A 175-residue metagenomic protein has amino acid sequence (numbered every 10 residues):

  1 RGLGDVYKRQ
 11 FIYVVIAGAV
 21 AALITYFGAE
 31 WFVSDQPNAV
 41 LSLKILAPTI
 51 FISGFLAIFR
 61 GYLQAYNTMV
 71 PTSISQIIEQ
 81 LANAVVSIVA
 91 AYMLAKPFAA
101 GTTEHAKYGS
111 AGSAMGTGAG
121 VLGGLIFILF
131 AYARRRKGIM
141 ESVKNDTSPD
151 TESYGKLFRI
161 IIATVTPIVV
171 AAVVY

Functional and structural regions predicted by a protein language model:
G2-Y7: Short, small-residue-biased leader/transition segments that mark boundaries at the very start of proteins
Q10-A22, V165, V169: Selective transmembrane-helix segments that form parts of the transport pathway or gating/packing helices in multipass
A19-V40, K96: Short membrane-interface helical motifs at transmembrane helix boundaries in multi-pass membrane transporters
D35-F59: Alpha-helical transmembrane segments of multi-pass membrane proteins
Q36, A65-Y66, K107: Helix-loop interface residues and adjacent transmembrane-helix termini in multi-pass membrane transporters, primarily
G54-Q76: Membrane-interface junctions at transmembrane-helix termini in multi-pass inner-membrane proteins
V70, L81-A131: Membrane-interface helix-loop junctions in multi-pass transport and translocation proteins
T117-G120, G124, I128, Y132 (+1 more regions): Transmembrane helical elements of multi-pass membrane transporters/channels
